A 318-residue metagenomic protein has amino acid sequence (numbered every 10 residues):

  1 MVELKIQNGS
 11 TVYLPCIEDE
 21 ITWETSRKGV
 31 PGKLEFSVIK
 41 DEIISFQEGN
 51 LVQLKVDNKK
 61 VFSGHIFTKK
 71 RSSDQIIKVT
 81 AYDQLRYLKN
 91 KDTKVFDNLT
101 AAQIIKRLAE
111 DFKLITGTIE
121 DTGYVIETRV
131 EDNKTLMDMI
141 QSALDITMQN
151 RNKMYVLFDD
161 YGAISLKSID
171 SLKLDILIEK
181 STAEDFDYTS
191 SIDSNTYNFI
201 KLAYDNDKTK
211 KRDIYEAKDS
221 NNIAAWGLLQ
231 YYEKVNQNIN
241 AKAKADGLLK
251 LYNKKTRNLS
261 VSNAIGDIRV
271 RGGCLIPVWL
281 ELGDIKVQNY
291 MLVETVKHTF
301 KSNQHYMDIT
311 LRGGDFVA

Functional and structural regions predicted by a protein language model:
M1-Q7, I39-R71, L99-D111, I265-Y290 (+1 more regions): Short, acidic/charged, Gly/Pro-enriched secondary-structure junctions
M1-Y87, E179-T189: Assembly/oligomerization scaffold segments
V2, I43-I44, M154-Y155, D159-N253 (+2 more regions): Acidic, small/polar-enriched beta strand-loop surface segments
E20, K60-H65, K78, T93 (+3 more regions): Well-ordered beta-strand positions in beta-sheet-rich domains
E24-G32, K69-Q75, F158-Y161, N253-T256 (+1 more regions): Short, ordered beta-strand-loop transition motifs
R27-K40, Q75-L85, L202, T256-A264 (+2 more regions): Oligomerization/assembly interface segments of phage tail-like spikes and tubes
E35-F36, A81, K94-G117, E131-F158 (+2 more regions): Amphipathic, non-transmembrane alpha-helical segments in extracytoplasmic/periplasmic proteins
I76-I77, D83-Q84, T118-S191: Short beta-strand-centered interaction patches in the first periplasmic/extracellular domains of large envelope
